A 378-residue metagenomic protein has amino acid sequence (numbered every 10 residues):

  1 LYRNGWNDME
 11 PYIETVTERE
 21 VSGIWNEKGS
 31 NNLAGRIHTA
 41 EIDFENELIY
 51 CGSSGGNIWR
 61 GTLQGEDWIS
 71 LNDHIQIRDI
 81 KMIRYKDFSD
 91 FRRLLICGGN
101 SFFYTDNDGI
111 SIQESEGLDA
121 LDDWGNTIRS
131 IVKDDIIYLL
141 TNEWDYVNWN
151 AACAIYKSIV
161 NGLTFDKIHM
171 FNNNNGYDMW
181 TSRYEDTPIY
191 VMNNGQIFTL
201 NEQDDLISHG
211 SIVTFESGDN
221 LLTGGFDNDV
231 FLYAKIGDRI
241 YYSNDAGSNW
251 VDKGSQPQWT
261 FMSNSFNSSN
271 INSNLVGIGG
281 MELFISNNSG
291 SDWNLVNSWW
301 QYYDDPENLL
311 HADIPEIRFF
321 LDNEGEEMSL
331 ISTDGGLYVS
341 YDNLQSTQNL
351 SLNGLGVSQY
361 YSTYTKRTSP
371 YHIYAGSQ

Functional and structural regions predicted by a protein language model:
L1-Q378: Beta-propeller blade termini and top-face loops
